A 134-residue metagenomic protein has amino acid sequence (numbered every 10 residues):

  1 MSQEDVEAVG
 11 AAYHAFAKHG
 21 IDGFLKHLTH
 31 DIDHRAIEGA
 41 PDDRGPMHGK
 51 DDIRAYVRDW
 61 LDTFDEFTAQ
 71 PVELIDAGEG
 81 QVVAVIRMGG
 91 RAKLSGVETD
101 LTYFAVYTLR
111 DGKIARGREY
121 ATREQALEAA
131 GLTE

Functional and structural regions predicted by a protein language model:
M1-E134: C-terminal and inter-domain tail/linker signature
